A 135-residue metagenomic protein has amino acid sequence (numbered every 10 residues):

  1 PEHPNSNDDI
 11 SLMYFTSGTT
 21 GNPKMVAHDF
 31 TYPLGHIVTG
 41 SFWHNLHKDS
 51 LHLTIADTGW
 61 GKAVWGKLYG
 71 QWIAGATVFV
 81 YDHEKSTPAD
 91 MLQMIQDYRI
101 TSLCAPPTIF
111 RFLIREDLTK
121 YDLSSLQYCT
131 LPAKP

Functional and structural regions predicted by a protein language model:
P1, M91, T119: Acidic, amphipathic alpha-helical patches
P1-F15, N22, N45-L51, L126: Conserved pre-ATP/AMP-binding loop-to-beta segment of ANL
S17-T20, T58-G59: Active-site segment of SDR-like NAD(P)-dependent oxidoreductases
T19, G75, A133: Conserved G/P- and acidic residue-centered "switch" motifs that form tight phosphate/ATP-binding loops in soluble
L34-L51, T58-T101, R115-E116: Conserved AMP-binding/adenylation subdomain of ANL enzymes
Y81-H83, I100-P135: Adenylate-forming
